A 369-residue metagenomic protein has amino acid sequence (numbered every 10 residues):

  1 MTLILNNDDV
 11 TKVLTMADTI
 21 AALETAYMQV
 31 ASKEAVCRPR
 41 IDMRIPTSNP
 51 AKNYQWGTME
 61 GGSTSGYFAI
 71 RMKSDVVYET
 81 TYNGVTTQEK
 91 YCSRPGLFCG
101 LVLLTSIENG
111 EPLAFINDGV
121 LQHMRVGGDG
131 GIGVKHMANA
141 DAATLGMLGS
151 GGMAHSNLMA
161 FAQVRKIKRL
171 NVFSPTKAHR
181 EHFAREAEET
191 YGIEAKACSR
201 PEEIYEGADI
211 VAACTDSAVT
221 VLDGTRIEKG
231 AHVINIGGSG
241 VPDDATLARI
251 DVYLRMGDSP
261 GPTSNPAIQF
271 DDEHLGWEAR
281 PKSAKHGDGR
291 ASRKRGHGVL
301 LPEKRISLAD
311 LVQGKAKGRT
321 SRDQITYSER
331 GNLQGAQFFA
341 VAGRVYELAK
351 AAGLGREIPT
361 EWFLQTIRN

Functional and structural regions predicted by a protein language model:
M1-R125, G131, D141, G335-F339 (+2 more regions): N-terminal ligand-binding/catalytic initiation module
N7-T11, D244-N369: Adenosine-phosphate binding glycine-rich loop
D118-Q122, N235-P242, R330-G335: Glycine-rich phosphate/pyrophosphate-binding beta-alpha loops
A138-T144, K166, E228-K229: Short helix-loop-beta connector
S150-G151: Glycine-rich Rossmann-fold phosphate-binding loop(s) that bind the pyrophosphate of adenine dinucleotide cofactors
A154-H155: N-terminal Rossmann-fold NAD(P) dinucleotide-binding loop
V164-Y191: NAD(P)-binding Rossmann-fold cofactor-contacting core
G192-G287: Rossmann-like adenosine-cofactor binding region
